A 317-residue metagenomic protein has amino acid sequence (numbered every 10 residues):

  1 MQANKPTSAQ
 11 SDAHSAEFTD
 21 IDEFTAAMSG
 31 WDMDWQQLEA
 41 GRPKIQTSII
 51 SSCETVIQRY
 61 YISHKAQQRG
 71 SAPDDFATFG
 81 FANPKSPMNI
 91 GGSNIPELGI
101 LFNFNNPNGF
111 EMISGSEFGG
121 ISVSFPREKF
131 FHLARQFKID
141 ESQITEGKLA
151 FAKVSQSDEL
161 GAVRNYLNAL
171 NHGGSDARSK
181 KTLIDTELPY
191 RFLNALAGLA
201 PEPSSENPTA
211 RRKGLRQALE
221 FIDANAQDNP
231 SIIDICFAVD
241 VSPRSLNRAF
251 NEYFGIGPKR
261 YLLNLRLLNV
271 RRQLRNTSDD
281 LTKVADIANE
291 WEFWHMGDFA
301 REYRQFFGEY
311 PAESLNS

Functional and structural regions predicted by a protein language model:
M1-L38, T78, M88-A226, S231-I233 (+5 more regions): Alpha-helical bundle regulatory/interaction domains
D34-G70: Long amphipathic N-terminal alpha/beta scaffold segment
C53-T55, I62-I90, R127: Glycine- and acidic-residue-biased ligand/ion/polar-headgroup-sensing regions
R211-L215, L262-L267: Generic hydrophobic, amphipathic alpha-helix propensity
V239, L265-L267, R271, E290-W291 (+1 more regions): C-terminal helix-loop subdomains that flank or include functional centers
L246, F250, D298-F299, Y303: Short hydrophobic/aromatic patch on the recognition helix
Y253-F254, L265, N269, T277 (+1 more regions): The DNA-recognition helices of helix-turn-helix-type DNA-binding domains
